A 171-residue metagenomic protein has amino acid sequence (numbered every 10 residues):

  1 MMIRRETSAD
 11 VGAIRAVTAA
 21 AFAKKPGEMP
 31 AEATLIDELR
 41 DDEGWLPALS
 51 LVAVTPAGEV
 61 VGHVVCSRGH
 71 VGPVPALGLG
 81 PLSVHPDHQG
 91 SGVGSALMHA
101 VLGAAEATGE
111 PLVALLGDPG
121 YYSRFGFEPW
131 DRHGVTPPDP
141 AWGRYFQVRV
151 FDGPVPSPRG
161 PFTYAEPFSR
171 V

Functional and structural regions predicted by a protein language model:
M2-A16: A short beta-loop-alpha structural element at the N-terminal edge of CoA-dependent acyl/N-acetyltransferase catalytic
R15, A19-V65: Active-site rim helix/loop that mediates acceptor-substrate recognition in acyltransferases
T55-G58, D87, V150-P154: Short loop segments at secondary-structure junctions
G69-L79, Q89: A conserved beta-turn-beta hairpin within the catalytic core of GNAT-like acetyltransferases that forms part
L79, V84, G90-G103, L115: Conserved acetyl-CoA-binding loop-helix of GNAT-fold acetyltransferases
A107-W142: Conserved active-site alpha-helix within GNAT-family acetyltransferase domains
T136-V171: C-terminal "cap" of GNAT-fold acetyltransferases
